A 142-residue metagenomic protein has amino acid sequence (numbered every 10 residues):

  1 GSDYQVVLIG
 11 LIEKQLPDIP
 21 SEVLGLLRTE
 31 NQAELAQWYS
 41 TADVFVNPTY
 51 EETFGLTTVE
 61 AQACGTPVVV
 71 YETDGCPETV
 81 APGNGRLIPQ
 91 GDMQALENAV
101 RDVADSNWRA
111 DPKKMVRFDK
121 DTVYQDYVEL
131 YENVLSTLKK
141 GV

Functional and structural regions predicted by a protein language model:
G10-A33: Nucleotide-activated donor-binding/catalytic signature segment of Leloir-type glycosyltransferases, i.e., the conserved
P17-D18, T73-L87: Short acidic/histidine- and often glycine-rich active-site loop of Leloir-type glycosyltransferases that engages
R28, P82, R86-M93, R101-S106: Conserved acidic donor-binding segment of nucleotide-sugar-dependent glycosyltransferases
Q37-A42, Y127: Short alpha-helical donor nucleotide-sugar binding micro-motif in glycosyltransferases
F45-V46: A short hydrophobic beta-strand element within the catalytic core of glycosyltransferases that build diverse glycans
Y50: Aromatic "clamp/platform" in nucleotide-sugar-dependent glycosyltransferases that forms part of the donor/acceptor
P67-V70: Short hydrophobic beta-strand element within catalytic cores of glycosyltransferases and related nucleotide-activated
N107-L138: A charged, aromatic-enriched C-terminal amphipathic alpha-helix characteristic of glycosyltransferases across folds
